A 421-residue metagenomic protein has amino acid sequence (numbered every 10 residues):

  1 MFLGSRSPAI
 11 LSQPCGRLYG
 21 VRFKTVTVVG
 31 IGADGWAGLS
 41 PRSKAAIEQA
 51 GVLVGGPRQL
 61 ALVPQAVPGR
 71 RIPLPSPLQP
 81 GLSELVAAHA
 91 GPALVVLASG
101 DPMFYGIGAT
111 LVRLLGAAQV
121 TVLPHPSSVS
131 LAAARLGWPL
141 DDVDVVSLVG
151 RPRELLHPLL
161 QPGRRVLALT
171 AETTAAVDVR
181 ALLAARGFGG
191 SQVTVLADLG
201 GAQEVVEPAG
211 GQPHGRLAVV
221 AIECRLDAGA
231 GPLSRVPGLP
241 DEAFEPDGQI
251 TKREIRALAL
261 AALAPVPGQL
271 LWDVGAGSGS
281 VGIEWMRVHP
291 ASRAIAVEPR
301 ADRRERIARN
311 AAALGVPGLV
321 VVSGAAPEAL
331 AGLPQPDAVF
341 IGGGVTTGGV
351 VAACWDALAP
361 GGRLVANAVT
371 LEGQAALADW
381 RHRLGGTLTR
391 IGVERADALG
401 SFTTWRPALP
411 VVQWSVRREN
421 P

Functional and structural regions predicted by a protein language model:
F2, P14-L123, S130, R153 (+3 more regions): Class I S-adenosyl-L-methionine
F2, V21-V28, P41-K44, P92-L94 (+3 more regions): A contiguous loop/helix-start segment that scaffolds small-molecule binding in enzyme catalytic cores
S99-P162, P327, D337, H382-R406 (+2 more regions): Class I SAM-dependent methyltransferase SAM-binding "motif I" and its flanking Rossmann-like core
R253-P267: Conserved alpha-helix/loop element of class I SAM-dependent methyltransferases that forms part of the SAM/SAH-binding
G268-G277: Conserved class I S-adenosyl-L-methionine
Q269, S292, G362: Glycine-centered, small-residue-biased loops immediately flanking beta-strands in adenine/cofactor-binding cores
S278-H289: Conserved SAM-binding loop of SAM-dependent methyltransferases across substrates and taxa, primarily the Class I
P299, R304, V321-A398: S-adenosylmethionine
